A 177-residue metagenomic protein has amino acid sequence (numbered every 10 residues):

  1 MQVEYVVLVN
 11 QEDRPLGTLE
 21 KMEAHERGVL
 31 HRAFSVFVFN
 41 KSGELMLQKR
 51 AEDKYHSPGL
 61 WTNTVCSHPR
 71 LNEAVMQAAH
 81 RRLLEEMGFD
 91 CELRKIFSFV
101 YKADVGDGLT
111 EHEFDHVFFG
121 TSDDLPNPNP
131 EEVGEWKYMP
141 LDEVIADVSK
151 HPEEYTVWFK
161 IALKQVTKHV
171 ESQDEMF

Functional and structural regions predicted by a protein language model:
M1, W61-N63, N127-E132: Short glycine-enriched loop/turn motifs at secondary-structure junctions
M1-S35, K41: Acidic, metal-coordinating catalytic segment for phosphate/diphosphate chemistry, firing primarily on the Nudix
E20-M22, L71, V100, L109-F177: Nudix hydrolase/Nudix homology domain
E23-F34, N40-R81, E85: Conserved Nudix-box catalytic region and its N-terminal flanking loop in Nudix hydrolases and closely related
V36, V65, K95, H116-F118: A structural signal for short, well-ordered beta-strand segments
F89-S98: A short coil-to-beta-strand element that immediately follows conserved catalytic motifs
